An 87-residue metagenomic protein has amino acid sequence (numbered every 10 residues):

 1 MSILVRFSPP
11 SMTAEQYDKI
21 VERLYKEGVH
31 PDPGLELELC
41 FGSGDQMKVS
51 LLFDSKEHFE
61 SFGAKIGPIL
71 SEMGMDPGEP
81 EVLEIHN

Functional and structural regions predicted by a protein language model:
M1-S50, D54-P68, G74-N87: Short S/T/G/P-rich N-terminal loop/turn motif that feeds into the first structured element of a domain
